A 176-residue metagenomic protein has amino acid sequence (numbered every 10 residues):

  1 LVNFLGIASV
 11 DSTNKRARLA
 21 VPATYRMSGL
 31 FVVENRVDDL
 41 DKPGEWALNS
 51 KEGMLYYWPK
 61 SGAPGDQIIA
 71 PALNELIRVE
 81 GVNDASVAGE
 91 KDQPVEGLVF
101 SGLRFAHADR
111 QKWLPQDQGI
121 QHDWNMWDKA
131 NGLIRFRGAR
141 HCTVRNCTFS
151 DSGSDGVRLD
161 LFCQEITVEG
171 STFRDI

Functional and structural regions predicted by a protein language model:
L1-G138, T143-T148: Extracellular polysaccharide-degrading/modifying enzymes targeting complex plant/algal/animal polysaccharides
V144, G153, I166-V168: Extended, hydrophobic alpha-helical segments in both membrane/secreted and soluble proteins
T167-I176: Long amphipathic alpha-helical scaffold regions
